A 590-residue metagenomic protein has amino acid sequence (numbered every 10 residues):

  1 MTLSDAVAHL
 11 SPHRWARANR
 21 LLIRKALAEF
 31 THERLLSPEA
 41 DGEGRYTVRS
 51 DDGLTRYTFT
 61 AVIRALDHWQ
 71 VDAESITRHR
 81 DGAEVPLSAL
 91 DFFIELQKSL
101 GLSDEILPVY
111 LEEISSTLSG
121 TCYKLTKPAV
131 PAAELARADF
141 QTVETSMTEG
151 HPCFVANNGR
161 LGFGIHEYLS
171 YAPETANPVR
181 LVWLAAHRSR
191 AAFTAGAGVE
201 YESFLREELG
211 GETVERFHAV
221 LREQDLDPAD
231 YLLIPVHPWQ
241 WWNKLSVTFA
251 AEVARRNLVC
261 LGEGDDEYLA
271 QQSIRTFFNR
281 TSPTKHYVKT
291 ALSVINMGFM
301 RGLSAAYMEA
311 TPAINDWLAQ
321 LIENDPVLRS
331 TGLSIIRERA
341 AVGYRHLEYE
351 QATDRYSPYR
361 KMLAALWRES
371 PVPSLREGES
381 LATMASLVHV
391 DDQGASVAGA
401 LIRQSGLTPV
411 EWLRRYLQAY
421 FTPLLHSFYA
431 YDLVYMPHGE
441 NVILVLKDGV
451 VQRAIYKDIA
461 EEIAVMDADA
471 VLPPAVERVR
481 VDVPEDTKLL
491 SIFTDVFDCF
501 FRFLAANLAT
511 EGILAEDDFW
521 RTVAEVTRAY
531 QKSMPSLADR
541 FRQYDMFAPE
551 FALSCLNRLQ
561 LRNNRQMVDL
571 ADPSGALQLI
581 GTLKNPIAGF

Functional and structural regions predicted by a protein language model:
M1-A419, L446-F590: Nucleotide/phosphate-binding site architecture used for ATP/NTP-dependent chemistry
F421-L425: Short C-lobe core helix of eukaryotic-like protein kinase catalytic domains
H426-Y431: Protein kinase catalytic-loop region centered on the HRD/HxD motif
D432-V445: A short glycine-rich, hydrophobically flanked beta-strand micro-motif that places a catalytic Asp/Glu for divalent metal
